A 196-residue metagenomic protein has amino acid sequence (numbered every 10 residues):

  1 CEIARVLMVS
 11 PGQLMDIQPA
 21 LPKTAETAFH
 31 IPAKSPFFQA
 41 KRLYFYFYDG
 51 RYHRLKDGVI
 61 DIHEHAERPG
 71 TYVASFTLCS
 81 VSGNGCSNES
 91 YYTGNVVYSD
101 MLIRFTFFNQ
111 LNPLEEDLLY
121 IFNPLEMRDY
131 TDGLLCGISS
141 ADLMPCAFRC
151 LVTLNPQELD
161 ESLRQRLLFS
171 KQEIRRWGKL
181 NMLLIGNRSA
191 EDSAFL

Functional and structural regions predicted by a protein language model:
C1-Q13: DNA major-groove recognition helix of helix-turn-helix/homeodomain DNA-binding modules
G12, T27, L43-F45, M182-I185: Hydrophobic transmembrane signal anchors and adjacent membrane-proximal interface regions, especially in viral
D16-Q39: Short, charged recognition helix plus adjacent turn of helix-turn-helix-like nucleic-acid-binding domains
S35-I138: Mid-protein regulatory/catalytic core that forms ligand/cofactor-binding pockets and protein-protein interaction
V97-L196: C-terminal regulatory/effector modules of DNA-binding transcriptional regulators
